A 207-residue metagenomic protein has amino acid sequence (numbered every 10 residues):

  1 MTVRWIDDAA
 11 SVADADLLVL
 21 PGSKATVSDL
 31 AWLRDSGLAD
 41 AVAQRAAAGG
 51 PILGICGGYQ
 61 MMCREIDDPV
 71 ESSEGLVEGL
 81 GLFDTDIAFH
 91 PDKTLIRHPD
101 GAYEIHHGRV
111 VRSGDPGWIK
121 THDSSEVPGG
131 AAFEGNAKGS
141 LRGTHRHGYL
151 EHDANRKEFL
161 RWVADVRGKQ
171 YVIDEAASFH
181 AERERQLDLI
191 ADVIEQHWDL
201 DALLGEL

Functional and structural regions predicted by a protein language model:
M1-S11, A39-A47, D86-L207: Amide-donor transfer/coupling interface in amidating biosynthetic enzymes
W5-D7, L20, G54-I55: General beta-strand structural signal in soluble alpha/beta enzymes
V12-L20: Terminal amphipathic helices with adjacent charged low-complexity linkers/tails
L18, C56, H147: Residue-level signal for inorganic ion chemistry
K24-G101, R109: Cysteine-nucleophile active-site neighborhood
